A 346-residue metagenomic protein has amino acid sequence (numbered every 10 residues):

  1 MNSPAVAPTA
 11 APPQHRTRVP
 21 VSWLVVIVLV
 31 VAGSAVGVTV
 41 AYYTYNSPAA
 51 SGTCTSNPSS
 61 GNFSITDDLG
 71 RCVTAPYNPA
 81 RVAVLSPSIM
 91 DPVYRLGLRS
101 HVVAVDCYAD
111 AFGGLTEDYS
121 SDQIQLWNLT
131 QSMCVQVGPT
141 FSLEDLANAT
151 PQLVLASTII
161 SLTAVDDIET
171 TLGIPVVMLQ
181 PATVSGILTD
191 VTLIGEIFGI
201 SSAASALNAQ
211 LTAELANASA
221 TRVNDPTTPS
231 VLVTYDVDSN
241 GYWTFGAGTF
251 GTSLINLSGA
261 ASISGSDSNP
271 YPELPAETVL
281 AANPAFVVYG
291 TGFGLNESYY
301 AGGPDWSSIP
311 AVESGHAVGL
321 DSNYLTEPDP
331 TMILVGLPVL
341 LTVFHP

Functional and structural regions predicted by a protein language model:
N2, V6, A11-P92, S201-T234 (+2 more regions): Bacterial Sec-exported substrate-binding components of ABC uptake systems
P58, D68-G70, W127-L143, A182 (+1 more regions): Short helix-initiation/N-cap motifs at beta->coil->alpha
Y77, T140-P151, T171, E273-N283: Short helices/loops that flank or line small-molecule/ion binding pockets
R81-A149, L153-I159, A260-I263: A short, structured surface patch at a secondary-structure boundary
L98, T171-L172, S258, V312-E313: Short, structured coil segments at secondary-structure junctions
D110-L115, S161-V165, V177-L193, T228-S253: Extracytoplasmic ligand-binding site segments that recognize negatively charged/polar headgroups
S185-G199, S205-A209, S219, V288-P346: Structured C-terminal subdomain patch of bacterial secreted/periplasmic proteins
W243-Y271: Alpha-helical, coiled-coil/dimerization segments enriched in small aliphatic residues
